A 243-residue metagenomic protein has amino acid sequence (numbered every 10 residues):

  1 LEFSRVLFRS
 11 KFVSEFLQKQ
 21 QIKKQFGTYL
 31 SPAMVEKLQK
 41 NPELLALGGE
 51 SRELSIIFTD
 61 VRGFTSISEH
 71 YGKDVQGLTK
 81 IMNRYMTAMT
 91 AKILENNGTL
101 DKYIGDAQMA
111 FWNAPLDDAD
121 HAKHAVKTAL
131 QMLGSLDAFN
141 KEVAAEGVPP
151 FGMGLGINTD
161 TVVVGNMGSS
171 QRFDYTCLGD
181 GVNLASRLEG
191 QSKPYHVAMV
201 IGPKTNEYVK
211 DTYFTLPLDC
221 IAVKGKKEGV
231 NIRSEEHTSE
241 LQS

Functional and structural regions predicted by a protein language model:
R5-R52, S66-E69, K73-Q76, K80: Regulatory cytosolic signal-relay segments
I22, M34, L78-I81, Y85 (+7 more regions): Helical mechanochemical/support elements of P-loop NTPase systems and associated helical scaffolds
L45-K127, Y175: Catalytic NTP-binding/metal-coordinating core of nucleotidyl cyclase/transferase enzymes
I56, Q108, M153-T159, I232: A structural signal for short, well-ordered beta-strand segments
I81-G98, A114-L155, T159, D180-K193 (+1 more regions): Alpha-helical scaffold within the catalytic cores of cyclic-nucleotide enzymes
V162, Q191-E235, S239, S243: Cytosolic regulatory/linker segments at or just downstream of nucleotide-handling modules in signal-transduction
N166-S169: Cytochrome P450 core scaffold surrounding the K-helix E-X-X-R motif and the conserved "meander" helix-loop region
